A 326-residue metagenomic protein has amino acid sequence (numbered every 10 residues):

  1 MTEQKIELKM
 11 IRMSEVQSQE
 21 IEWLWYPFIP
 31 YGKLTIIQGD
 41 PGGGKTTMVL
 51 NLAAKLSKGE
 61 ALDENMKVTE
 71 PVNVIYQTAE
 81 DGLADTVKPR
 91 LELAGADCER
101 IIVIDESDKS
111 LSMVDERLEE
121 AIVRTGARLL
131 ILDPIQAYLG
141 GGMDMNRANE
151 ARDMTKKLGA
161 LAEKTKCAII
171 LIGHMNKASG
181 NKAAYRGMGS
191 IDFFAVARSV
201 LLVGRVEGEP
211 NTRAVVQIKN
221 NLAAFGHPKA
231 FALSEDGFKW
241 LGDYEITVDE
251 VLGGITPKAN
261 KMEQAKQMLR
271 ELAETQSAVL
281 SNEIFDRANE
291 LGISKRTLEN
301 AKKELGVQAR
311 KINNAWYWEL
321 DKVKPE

Functional and structural regions predicted by a protein language model:
M1-K9, V123-G126, K164-T165, E207-E326: C-terminal regions of RecA-like/P-loop NTPase motor modules
T2-K5, M13, Q19-E20, L24-Y26 (+9 more regions): Conserved inter-motif catalytic segment of the P-loop NTP-binding fold
I29, I37, A53, Y76 (+1 more regions): Conserved hydrophobic/aromatic pocket- or pore-lining residues that grip, position, or stack substrates in active sites
I36-I37, G42, T47, I75-Q77 (+3 more regions): Phosphate-binding/switch region of NTP-binding enzymes
M48, L52: Hydrophobic positions on the alpha1 helix immediately C-terminal to the Walker A/P-loop
S57: Gly/Ala-rich phosphate-binding loop of Rossmann-like dinucleotide-binding domains, activating on the conserved
R100-I102, S199, Q308: Conserved beta-strand segments of alpha/beta enzyme cores
